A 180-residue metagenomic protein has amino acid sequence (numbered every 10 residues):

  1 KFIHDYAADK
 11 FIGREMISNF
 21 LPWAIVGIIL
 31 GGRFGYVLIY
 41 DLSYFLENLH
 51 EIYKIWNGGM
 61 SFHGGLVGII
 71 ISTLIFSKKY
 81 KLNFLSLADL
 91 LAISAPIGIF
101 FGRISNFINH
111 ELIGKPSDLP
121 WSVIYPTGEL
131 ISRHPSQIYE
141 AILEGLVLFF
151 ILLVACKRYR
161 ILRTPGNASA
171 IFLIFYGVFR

Functional and structural regions predicted by a protein language model:
K1-F179: A feature for loop-to-transmembrane-helix boundaries and adjacent hydrophobic helices in multi-pass integral membrane
